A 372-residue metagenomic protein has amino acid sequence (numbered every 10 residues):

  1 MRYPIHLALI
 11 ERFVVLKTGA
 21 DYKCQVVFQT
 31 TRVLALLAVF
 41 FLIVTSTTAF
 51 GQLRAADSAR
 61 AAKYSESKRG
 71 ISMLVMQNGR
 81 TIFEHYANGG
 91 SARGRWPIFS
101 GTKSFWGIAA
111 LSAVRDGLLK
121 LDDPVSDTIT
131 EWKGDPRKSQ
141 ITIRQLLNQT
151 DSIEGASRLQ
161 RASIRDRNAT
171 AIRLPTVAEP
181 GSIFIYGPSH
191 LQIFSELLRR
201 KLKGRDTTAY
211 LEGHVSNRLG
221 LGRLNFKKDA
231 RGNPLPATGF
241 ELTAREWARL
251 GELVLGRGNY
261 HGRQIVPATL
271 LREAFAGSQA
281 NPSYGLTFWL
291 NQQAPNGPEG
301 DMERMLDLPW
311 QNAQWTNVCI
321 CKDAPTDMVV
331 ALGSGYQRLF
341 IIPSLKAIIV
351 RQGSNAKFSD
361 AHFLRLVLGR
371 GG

Functional and structural regions predicted by a protein language model:
L34-T45: Bacterial N-terminal signal peptides
A49-G51, A55: Boundary at the C-terminal end of the N-terminal hydrophobic targeting segment
R60-G90, L339-I342, K346-V350: A short, well-structured edge-of-sheet supersecondary motif
G79, W96-D122, L146, F194-L198 (+1 more regions): Active-site SXXK
S112-L119, R199-T208, S216-L224, T243-V266 (+3 more regions): Bacterial peptidoglycan biogenesis and beta-lactam-recognition machinery
R115-I153, R173, L202-T238, L242: Active-site helix/loop module of the DD-peptidase/beta-lactamase fold, centered on the serine-lysine SxxK catalytic
I193-L197, G239-N259, Q337-R351: Active-site-proximal alpha-helical segments within enzyme catalytic domains
L221-L224, G277-I348: Active-site Gly/Thr loop motif
